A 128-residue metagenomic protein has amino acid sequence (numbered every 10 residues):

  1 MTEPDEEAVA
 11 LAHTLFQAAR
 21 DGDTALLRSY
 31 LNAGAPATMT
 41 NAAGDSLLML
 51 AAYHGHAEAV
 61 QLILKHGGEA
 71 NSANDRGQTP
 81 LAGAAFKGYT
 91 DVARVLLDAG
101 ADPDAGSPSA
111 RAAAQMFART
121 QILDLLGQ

Functional and structural regions predicted by a protein language model:
M1-A33, A42-D45, Q128: Intrinsically disordered, low-complexity regulatory segments in ankyrin-centric signaling systems
L11, G44, G77, S107-A110: Start-of-repeat signature of ankyrin repeats
L26, E58-A59, D91-V92, Q121-I122: Conserved ankyrin/ankyrin-like repeat signature
R28-P36, Q61-E69, R94-D102, G127-Q128: Ankyrin repeat domain, specifically the short helix-to-loop turn at the C-terminus of the second helix of each repeat
T38-T40, A70-A73, P103-G106: Ankyrin repeat boundary signal
A93, L97, D102-Q128: Leucine-rich solenoid repeat scaffolds
